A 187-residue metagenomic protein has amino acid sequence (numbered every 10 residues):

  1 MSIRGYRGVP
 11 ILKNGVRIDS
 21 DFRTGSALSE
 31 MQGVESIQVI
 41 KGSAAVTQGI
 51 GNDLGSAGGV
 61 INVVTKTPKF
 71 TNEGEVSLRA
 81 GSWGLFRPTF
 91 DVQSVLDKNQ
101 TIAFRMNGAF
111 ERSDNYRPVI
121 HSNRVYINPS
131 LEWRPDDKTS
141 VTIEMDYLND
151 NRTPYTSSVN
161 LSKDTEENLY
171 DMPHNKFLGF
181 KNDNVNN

Functional and structural regions predicted by a protein language model:
M1, I37, F90, I127-P129 (+1 more regions): Membrane-embedded beta-strands of outer-membrane beta-barrel proteins, especially the hydrophobic/small aromatic
M1-T47, S56: Periplasmic plug
R4, L85, V185-N187: Short, surface-exposed loop/turn motifs at beta-strand boundaries within globular domains
G5-R7, F22, Q32, I50-N52 (+3 more regions): Solvent-exposed, flexible loop/coil residues
S20, Q32-E35, A44-I127, P135-T139: Outer-membrane beta-barrel translocator/receptor signature
E111-N115, I127-R134, K138-N187: Acidic/polar loop-and-plug regions of large Gram-negative outer-membrane beta-barrel proteins
